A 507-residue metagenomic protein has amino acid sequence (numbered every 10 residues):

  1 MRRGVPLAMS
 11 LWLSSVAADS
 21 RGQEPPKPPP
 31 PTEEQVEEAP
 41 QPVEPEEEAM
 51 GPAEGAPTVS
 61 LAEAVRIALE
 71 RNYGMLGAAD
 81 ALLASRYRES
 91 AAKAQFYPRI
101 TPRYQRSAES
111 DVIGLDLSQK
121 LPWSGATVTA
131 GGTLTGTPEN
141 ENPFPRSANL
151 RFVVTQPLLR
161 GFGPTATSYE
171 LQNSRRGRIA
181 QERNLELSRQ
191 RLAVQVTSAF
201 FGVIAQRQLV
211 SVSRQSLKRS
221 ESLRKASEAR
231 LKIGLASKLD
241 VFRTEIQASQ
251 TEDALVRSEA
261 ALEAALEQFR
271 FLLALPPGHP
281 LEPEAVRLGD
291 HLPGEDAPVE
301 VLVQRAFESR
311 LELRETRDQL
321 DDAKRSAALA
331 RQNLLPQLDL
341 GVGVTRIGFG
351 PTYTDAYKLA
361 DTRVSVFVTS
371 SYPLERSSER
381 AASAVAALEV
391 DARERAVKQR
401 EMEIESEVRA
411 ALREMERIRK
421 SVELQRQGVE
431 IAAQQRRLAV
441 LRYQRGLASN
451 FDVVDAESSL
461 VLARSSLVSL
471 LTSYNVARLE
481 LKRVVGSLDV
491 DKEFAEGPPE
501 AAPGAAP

Functional and structural regions predicted by a protein language model:
P6-S15: Bacterial N-terminal signal peptides
A18-G22: Boundary at the C-terminal end of the N-terminal hydrophobic targeting segment
Q23-V112, L159-Y169, N173-R175, E182-E186 (+10 more regions): Bacterial Sec-pathway N-terminal export signals of envelope proteins
M50-A56, R103-Q156, E284-D296, A328 (+4 more regions): Small/polar, glycine/serine/threonine/aspartate-rich low-complexity segments that form flexible
L76-D80, A84, K93-A94, W123-S147 (+10 more regions): Sec/SRP-type N-terminal targeting helices
A92, E221-K225, S249-G278, E403 (+1 more regions): Short segments within alpha-helical structural elements
S110-V112, N149, S198, R243 (+3 more regions): Transmembrane beta-barrel architecture of outer-membrane proteins
R183-R305, E414, I418, S459-V461 (+1 more regions): Periplasmic alpha-helical coiled-coil/stalk elements that build and connect Gram-negative outer-membrane
